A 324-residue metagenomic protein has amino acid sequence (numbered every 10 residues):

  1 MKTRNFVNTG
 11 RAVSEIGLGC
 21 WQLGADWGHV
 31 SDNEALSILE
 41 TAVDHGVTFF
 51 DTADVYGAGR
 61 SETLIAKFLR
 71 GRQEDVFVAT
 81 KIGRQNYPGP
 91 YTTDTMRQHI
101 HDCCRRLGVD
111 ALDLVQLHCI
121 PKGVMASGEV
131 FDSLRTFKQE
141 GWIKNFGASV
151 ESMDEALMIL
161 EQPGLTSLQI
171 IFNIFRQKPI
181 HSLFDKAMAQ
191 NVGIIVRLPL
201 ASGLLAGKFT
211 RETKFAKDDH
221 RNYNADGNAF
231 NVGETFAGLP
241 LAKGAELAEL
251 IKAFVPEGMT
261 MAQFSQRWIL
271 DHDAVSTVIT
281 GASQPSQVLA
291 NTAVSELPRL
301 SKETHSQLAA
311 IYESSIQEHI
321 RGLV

Functional and structural regions predicted by a protein language model:
M1-V76: N-terminal binding-site loop/beta-alpha segment at the start of enzyme catalytic domains that lines or forms
E15, F49, A111-L114, K144-N145 (+2 more regions): Residues at the N-termini of beta-strands
W21-N33, I82-R97, G123: Active-site mouth loops of central-metabolism enzymes
H29-A42, Y91-L107, E151-M158, S265: Short, acidic/polar
T41, H45, R106-L107, G141 (+1 more regions): Structural motif
D75-Y87, V115: A short, structured active-site edge motif that brings together acidic residues
C104-G123: Active-site groove signature of glycoside hydrolases
I120-E313, R321: Beta/alpha (TIM)-barrel catalytic core signal, keyed to glycine-rich beta->alpha loops juxtaposed to Asp/Glu that bind
